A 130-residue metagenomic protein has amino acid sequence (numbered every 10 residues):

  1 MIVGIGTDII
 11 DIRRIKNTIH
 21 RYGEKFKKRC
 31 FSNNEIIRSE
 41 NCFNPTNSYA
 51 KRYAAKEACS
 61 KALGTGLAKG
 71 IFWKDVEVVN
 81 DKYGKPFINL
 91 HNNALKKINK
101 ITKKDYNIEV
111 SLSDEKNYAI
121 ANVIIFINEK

Functional and structural regions predicted by a protein language model:
M1-K130: Core catalytic alpha/beta fold that binds nucleotide/phospho-ligands
